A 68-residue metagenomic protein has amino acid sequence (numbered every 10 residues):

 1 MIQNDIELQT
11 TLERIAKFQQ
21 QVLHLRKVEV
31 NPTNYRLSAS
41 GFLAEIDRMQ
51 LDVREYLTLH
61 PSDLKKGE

Functional and structural regions predicted by a protein language model:
M1-E13: Short, charge/polar-rich alpha-helical segments
T11, I15-R26, M49, V53-Y56: Non-transmembrane amphipathic alpha-helical segments
T33-K65: Short, charge-rich amphipathic interface segments used for partner binding and complex assembly
